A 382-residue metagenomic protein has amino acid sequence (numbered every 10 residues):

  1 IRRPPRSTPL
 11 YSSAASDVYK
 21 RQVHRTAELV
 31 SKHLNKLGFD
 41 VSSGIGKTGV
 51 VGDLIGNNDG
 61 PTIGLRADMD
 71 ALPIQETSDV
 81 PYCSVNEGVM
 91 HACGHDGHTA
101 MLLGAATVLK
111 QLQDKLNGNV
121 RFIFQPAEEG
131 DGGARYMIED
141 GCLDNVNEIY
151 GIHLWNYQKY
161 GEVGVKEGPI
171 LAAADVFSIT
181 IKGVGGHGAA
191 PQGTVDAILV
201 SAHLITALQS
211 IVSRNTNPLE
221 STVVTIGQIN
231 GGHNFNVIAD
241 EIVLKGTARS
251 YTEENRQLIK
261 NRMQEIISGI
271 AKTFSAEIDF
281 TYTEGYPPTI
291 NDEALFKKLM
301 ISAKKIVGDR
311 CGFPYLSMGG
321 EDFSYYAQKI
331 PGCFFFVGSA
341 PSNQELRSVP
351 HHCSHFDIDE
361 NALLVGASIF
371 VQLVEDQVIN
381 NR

Functional and structural regions predicted by a protein language model:
I1-A15, Y19: Single conserved hydrophobic/aromatic residue that forms the stacking wall/gate of nucleotide- or nucleobase-binding
S13, G52, L65, H95 (+8 more regions): Divalent metal-coordination and catalytic microenvironments
K20-D59: A non-catalytic alpha/beta surface segment that caps or lines the substrate-entry region of metallo-dependent hydrolase
H33, G46, D59-D79: N-terminal beta-rich core of secreted/periplasmic extracellular enzymes
V51, L72-I74, S78-M90, G97 (+3 more regions): Histidine/acidic-residue-rich, glycine-tolerant segments that coordinate divalent metal ions
D53, S178-K182, T247-R249, T281: Residue-level recognition of well-ordered beta-strand positions that form the cores of beta-sheet-rich folds across
A92-V108: Active-site alpha-helical elements of protease catalytic centers
L199-R382: Metal-dependent amide/peptide-bond hydrolase catalytic core, centered on the "pita-bread" metallohydrolase fold
